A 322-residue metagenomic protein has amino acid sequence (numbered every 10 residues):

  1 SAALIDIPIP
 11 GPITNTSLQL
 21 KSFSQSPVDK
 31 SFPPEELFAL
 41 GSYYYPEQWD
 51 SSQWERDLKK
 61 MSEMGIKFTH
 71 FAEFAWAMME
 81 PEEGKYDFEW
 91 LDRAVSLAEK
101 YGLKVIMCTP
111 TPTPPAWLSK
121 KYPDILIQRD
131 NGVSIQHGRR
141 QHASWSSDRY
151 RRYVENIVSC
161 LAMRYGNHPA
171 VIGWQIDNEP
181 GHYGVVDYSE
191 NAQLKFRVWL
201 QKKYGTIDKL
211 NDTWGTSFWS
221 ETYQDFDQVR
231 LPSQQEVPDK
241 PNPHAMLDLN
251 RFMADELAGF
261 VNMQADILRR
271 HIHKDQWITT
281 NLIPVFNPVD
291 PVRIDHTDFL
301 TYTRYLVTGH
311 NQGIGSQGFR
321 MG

Functional and structural regions predicted by a protein language model:
S1-A3: N-terminal export leaders
I7-H70, P81, S96-K100, K104: N-terminal carbohydrate-binding accessory modules
F23-V28, S52-K59, W90-R93, L161 (+2 more regions): Alpha-helical scaffolding within the catalytic cores of extracellular/periplasmic polymer-degrading hydrolases
F38-S42, T69-F71, V105-C108, I172-I176 (+2 more regions): Hydrophobic faces of well-ordered beta-strands that scaffold small-molecule active sites in alpha/beta enzyme cores
P46-E47, A72-A75, C108-W117, I172-G181 (+1 more regions): Short, solvent-exposed turn/loop segments enriched in Gly/Ser/Thr/Pro and often Arg
D50-W54, K85-E89, R152-N156: Glycine-rich anion/phosphate-binding loops
R56-S62, H70-S134, A162, Q264-I272: Aromatic-lined substrate-binding rim segments of carbohydrate-active enzymes
G132-F299, T303-G315: Polysaccharide-binding and catalytic clefts of secreted carbohydrate-active enzymes
